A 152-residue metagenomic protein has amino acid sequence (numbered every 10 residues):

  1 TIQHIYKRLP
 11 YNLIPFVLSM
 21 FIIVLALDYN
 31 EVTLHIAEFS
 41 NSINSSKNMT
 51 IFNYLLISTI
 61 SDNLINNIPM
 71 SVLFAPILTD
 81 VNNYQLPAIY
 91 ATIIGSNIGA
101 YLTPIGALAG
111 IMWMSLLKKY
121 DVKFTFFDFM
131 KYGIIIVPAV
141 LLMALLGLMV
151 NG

Functional and structural regions predicted by a protein language model:
T1-I5, L117-Y120: C-terminal ends of transmembrane helices
Y6-V24, D28-Y29, S46-T50, I135-I136: Helical membrane-embedded segments and adjacent short helical loop/helix-boundary regions of multi-pass membrane
L9, S40, M130-G133: A general structural motif at alpha-helix termini
N12, L86-Y90, F127: Residues that define the loop-to-transmembrane-helix transition and helix capping in multi-pass membrane transporters
I23, L27, S61, I65 (+1 more regions): Alpha-helical membrane-inserting segments
A26-V122: Membrane-interfacial helix-loop connectors
I98-G152: Juxtamembrane and boundary regions of transmembrane helices in multi-pass small-molecule transporters and channels
